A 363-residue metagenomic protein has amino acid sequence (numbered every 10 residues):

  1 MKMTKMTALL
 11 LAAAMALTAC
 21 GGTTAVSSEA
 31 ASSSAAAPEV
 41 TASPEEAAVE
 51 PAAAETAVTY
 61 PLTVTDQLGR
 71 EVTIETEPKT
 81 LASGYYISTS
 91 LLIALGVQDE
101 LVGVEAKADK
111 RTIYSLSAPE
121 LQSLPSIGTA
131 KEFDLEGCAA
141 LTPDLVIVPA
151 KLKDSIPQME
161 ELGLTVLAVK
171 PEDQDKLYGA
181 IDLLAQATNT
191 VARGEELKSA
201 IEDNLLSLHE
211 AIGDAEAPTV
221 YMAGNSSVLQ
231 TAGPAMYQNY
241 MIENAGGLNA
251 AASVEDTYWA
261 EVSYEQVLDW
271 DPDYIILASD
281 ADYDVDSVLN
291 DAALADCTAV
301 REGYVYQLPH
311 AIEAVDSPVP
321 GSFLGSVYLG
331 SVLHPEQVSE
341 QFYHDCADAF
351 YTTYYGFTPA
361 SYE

Functional and structural regions predicted by a protein language model:
K2-T24: Sec-dependent N-terminal signal peptides of Gram-positive bacterial secreted proteins and lipoproteins
C20-P38: Bacterial lipoprotein signal-peptidase II cleavage site
A36-R70, I74-E75: N-terminal low-complexity, Pro/Thr/Ser-rich intrinsically disordered segments that act as propeptides or flexible
T56, P61-V64, E71-T73, S155-Q230 (+2 more regions): Extracytoplasmic substrate-binding proteins
A82-G84, E100-E105, L145-P149, V166-K170 (+4 more regions): Structural recognition of the beta-strand scaffold that forms the well-ordered cores of secreted hydrolase catalytic
S83-L141, L145-I147, K151, A250: A short, structured surface patch at a secondary-structure boundary
I127-A130, L135-V148, L164, S263-D280: Proline-aspartate-enriched helix->loop->beta-strand connector
T231-W259, S263: Alpha-helical, coiled-coil/dimerization segments enriched in small aliphatic residues
